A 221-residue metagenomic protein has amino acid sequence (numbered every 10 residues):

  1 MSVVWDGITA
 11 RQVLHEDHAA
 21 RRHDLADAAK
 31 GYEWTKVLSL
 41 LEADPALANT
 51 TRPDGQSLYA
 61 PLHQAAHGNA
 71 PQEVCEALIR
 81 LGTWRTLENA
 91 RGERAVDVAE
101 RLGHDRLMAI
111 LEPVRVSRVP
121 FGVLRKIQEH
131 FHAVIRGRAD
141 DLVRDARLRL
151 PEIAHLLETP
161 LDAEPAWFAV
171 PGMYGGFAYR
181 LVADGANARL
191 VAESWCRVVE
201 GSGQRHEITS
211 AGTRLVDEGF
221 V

Functional and structural regions predicted by a protein language model:
M1-D27, H104-V221: Ankyrin-repeat-protein effector appendages
G7-R11, L38-R52, E76-R85, A109-V119: Ankyrin repeat domain, specifically the short helix-to-loop turn at the C-terminus of the second helix of each repeat
L14-D27, N49-A66, E88-D97, F121-H130: Ankyrin-repeat boundary/"N-cap" motif
R22-A48: N-terminal-biased segments
G31, G68-N69, L81, R101-L102: Ankyrin-repeat positional consensus site
E33-V37, A70-V74, R106-I110: Conserved ankyrin/ankyrin-like repeat signature
P45, A66, A70-P71: Short alpha-helix boundary/capping elements
T83, R91-H104: Internal, well-ordered interaction modules that form the hydrophobic cores of assembly/scaffold domains in eukaryotic
